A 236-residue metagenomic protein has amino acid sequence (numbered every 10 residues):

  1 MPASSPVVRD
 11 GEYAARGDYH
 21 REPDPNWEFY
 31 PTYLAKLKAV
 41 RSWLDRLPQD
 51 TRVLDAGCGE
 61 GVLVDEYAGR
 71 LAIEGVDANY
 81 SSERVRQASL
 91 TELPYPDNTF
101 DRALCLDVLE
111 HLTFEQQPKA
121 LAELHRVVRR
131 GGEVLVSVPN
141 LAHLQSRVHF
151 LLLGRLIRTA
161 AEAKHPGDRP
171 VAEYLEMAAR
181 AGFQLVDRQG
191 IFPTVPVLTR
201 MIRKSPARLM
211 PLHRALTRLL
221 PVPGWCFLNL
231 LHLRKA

Functional and structural regions predicted by a protein language model:
M1-P96, R102-L106, P118-L121, G167 (+2 more regions): Conserved N-terminal segment of class I S-adenosyl-L-methionine
D107-H111: Short catalytic micro-motifs in class I SAM-dependent methyltransferases
P118-R130: A short glycine-rich, Lys/Arg-flanked "PGG" loop and its adjoining helix->strand segment in the class I
G131-V138: Conserved beta-strand signature within the Rossmann-like core of class I S-adenosyl-L-methionine
L135, L151-L153, V186-A236: A C-terminal cap/extension of S-adenosyl-L-methionine-dependent methyltransferases that defines the acceptor-substrate
N140-L144, I191-P193: Short "lid" loop at the C-terminus of a central beta-strand within the Rossmann-like core of SAM-dependent
I157-E173: Acceptor-substrate binding/catalytic loop of class I
A172-Q189: A SAM-dependent methyltransferase catalytic signature shared across enzymes that methylate proteins
